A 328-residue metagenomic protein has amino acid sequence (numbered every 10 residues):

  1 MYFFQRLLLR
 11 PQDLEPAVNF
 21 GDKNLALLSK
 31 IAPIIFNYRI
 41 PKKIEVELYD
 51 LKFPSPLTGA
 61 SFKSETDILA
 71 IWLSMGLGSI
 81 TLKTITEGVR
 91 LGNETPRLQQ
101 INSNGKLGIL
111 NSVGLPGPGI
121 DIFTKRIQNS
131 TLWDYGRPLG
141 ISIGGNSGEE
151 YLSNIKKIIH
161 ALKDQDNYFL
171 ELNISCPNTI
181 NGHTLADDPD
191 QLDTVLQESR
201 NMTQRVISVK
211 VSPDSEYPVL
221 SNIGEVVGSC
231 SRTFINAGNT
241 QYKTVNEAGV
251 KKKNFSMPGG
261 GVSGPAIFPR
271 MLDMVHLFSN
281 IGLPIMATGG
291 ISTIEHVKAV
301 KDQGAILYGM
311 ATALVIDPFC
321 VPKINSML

Functional and structural regions predicted by a protein language model:
M1-G136, I324: N-terminal capping/small domains of soluble enzymes
M1-N37, V262-M286, S292-L328: Alpha/beta catalytic cores of nucleotide-metabolism and tRNA/nucleoside-modifying enzymes
A26-Y38, I174-D187, L220-L283, V321-S326: Glycine/Thr-rich beta-alpha phosphate-binding loop at enzyme active sites
T66-W72, N154-K157, S215-S229, N280-I281 (+1 more regions): Catalytic cores of alpha/beta
G76, T81-G88, F169, I174-C176 (+3 more regions): Glycine-rich phosphate-binding active-site loops on the catalytic face of alpha/beta enzymes
R90-L107, T244-G260, K301, T312-L328: C-terminal helical cap(s) of enzyme catalytic domains, especially alpha/beta-barrels
N102, K106-E171, C176-H183: Active-site beta->alpha loop and helix N-cap motifs at the rims of alpha/beta catalytic domains
S103, G108, G117-G136, P189-V209 (+2 more regions): Alpha-helix-loop-beta-strand connector modules within alpha/beta enzyme cores
